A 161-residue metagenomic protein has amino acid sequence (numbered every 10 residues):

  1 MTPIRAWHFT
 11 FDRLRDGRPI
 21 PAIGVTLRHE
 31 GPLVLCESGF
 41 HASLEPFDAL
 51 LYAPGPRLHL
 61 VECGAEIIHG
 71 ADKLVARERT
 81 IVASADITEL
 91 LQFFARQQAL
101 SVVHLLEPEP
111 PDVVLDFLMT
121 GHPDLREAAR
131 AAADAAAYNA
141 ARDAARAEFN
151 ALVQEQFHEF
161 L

Functional and structural regions predicted by a protein language model:
M1-L161: Short, glycine-biased loop/turn motifs at secondary-structure junctions and in low-complexity Ser/Thr/Pro-rich termini
